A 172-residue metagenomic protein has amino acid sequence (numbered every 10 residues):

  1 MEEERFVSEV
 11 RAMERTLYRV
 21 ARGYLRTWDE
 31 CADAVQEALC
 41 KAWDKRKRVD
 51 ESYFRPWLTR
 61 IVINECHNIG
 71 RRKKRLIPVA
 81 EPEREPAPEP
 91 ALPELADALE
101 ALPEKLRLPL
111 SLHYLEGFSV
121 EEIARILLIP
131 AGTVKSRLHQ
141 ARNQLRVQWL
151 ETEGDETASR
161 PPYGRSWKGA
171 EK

Functional and structural regions predicted by a protein language model:
M1-R19, G23, A32: A short, charge-rich alpha-helical start-of-domain segment used by transcription regulators
E9, M13, L17, A38 (+2 more regions): Residue-level preference for hydrophobic side chains embedded in well-ordered alpha helices
Y18, W28-K45: Conserved RNAP core-binding helix
D29, E121, G132: Residues within helix-turn-helix
E37-F54, R72-K74: Sigma70-family region 2
R60-A80, P88, Q140, E151: Arg/Lys-rich amphipathic alpha helix in sigma70-family domain 2
P109-H113: A short pre-motif secondary-structure segment
L127-E156: DNA-recognition helix of helix-turn-helix
